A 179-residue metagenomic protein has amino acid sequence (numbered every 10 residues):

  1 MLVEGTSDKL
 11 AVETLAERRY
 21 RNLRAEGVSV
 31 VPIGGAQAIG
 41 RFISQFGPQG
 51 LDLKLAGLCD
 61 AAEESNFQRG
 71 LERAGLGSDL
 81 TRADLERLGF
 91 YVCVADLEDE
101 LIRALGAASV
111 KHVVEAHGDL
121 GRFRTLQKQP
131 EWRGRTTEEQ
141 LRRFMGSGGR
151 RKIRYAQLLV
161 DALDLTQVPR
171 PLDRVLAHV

Functional and structural regions predicted by a protein language model:
M1-V179: Acidic, divalent-metal-binding catalytic cores of TOPRIM and closely related two-metal-ion phosphodiester/pyrophosphate
